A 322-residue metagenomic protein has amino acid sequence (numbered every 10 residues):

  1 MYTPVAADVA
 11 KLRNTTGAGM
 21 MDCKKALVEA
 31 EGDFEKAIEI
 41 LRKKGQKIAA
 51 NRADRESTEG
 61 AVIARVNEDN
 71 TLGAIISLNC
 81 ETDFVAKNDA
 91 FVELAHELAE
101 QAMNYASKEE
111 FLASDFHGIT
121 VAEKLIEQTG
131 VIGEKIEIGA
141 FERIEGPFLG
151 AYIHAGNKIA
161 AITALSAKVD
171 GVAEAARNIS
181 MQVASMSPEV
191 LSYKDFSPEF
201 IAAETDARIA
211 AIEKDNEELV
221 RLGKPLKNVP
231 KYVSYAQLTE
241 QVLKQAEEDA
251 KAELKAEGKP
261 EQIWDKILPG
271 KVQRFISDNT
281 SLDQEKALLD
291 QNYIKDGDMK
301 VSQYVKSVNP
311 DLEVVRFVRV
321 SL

Functional and structural regions predicted by a protein language model:
Y2-L322: N-terminal assembly/interaction segments in proteins that build large macromolecular machines
